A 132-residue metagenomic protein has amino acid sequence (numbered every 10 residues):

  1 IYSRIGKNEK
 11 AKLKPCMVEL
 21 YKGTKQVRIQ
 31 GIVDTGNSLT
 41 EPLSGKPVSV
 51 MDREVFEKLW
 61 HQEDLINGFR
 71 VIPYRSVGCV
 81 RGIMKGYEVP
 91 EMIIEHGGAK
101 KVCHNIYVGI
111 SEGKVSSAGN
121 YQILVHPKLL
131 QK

Functional and structural regions predicted by a protein language model:
I1-V50: Canonical alpha-helical transmembrane segment with a positive-inside/aromatic-interface signature
C16-T35, L65-Q131: Aspartyl protease catalytic core from the pepsin/retropepsin fold
Q30, N37-R75: Cytosolic, membrane-proximal regulatory domains of ion/volume homeostasis and mechanosensation machinery
